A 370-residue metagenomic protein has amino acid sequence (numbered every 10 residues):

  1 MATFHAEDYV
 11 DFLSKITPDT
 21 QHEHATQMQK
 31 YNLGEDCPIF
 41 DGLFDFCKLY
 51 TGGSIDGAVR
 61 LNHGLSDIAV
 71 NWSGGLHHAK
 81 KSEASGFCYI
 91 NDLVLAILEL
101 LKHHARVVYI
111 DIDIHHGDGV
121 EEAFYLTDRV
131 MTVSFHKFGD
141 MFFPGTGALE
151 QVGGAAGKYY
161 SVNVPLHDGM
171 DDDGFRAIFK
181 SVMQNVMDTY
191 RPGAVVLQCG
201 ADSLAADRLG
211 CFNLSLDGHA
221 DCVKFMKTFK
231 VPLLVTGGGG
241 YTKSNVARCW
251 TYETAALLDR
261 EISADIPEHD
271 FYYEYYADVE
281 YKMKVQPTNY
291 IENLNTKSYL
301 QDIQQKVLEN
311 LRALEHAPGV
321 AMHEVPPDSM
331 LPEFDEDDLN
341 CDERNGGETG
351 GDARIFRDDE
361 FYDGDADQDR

Functional and structural regions predicted by a protein language model:
A2-V10: Glycine-rich loop at the start of a catalytic domain that most often binds anionic cofactors/ligands
F12-R370: A general "terminal functional-core" signal
